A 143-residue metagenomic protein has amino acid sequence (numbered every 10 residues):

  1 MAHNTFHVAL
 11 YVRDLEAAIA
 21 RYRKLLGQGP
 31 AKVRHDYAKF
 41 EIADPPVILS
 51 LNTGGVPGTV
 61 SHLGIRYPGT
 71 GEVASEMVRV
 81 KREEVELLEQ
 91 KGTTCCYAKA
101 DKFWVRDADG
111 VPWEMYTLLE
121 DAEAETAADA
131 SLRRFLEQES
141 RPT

Functional and structural regions predicted by a protein language model:
M1-A17, P46, H62-I65, L119-T143: N-terminal beta-strand motif that seeds the catalytic metal site of vicinal oxygen chelate
M1-A2, G55-P57: Short, flexible turn/loop "capping" segments at secondary-structure junctions
A2, A9-I48: Core segments of cupin and vicinal oxygen chelate
L15-E16, G64-P112, E120: Vicinal oxygen chelate
G29-R34, G92-T94, Y116-E123: Conserved catalytic-core motifs of GNAT/GCN5-like acyltransferases
R34-Y37, P57-T59, C96-D101: Short acidic/glycine-enriched loop/turn segments that link adjacent beta-strands
A43-I48, V56-G58, P68-V73: Short, charged/polar surface micro-motifs in flexible loops or helix N-caps
I48-N52, E114: Conserved beta-strand in the GNAT
